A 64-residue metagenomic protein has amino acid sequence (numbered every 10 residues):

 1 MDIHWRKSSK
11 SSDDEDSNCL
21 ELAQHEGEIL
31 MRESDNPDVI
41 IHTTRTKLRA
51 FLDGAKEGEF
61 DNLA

Functional and structural regions predicted by a protein language model:
M1-A64: Positively charged, low-complexity terminal tracts and the immediately adjacent first secondary-structure elements
